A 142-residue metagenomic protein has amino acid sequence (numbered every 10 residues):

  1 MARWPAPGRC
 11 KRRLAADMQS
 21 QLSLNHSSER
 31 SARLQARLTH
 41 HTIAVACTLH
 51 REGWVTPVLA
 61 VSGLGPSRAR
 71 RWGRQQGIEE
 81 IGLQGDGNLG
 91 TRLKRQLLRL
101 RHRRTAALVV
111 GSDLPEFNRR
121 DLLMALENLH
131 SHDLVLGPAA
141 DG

Functional and structural regions predicted by a protein language model:
M1-L14: N-terminal nucleotide-binding beta1-loop-alpha1 segment
K11-R30: A solvent-exposed, charged loop/short amphipathic helix patch at secondary-structure junctions
Q35-G53: A short, N-terminal amphipathic alpha-helix
W54-L64: Short beta-strand/loop segment that forms part of the nucleotide-sugar
L64-R70: Short, charged/polar "capping" segments at the starts of alpha-helices and the immediately preceding loops
R70-A106: Short phosphate-binding loop-to-helix
V110: Catalytic metal- and UDP-sugar-binding loop of GT-A-like glycosyltransferases, i.e., residues flanking the conserved
L114-G142: Conserved donor-nucleotide/metal-binding helix-loop-beta segment in metal-dependent transferases, i.e., the alpha-helix
